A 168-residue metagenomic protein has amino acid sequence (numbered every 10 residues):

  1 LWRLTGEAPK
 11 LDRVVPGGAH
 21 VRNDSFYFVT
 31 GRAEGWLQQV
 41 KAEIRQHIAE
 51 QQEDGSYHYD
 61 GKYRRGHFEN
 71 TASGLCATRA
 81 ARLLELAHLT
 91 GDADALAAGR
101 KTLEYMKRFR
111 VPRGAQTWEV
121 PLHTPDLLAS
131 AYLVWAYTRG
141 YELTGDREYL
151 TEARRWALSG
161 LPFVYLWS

Functional and structural regions predicted by a protein language model:
L1-S168: Glycan-recognition and catalytic cores of secretory/periplasmic carbohydrate-active enzymes
